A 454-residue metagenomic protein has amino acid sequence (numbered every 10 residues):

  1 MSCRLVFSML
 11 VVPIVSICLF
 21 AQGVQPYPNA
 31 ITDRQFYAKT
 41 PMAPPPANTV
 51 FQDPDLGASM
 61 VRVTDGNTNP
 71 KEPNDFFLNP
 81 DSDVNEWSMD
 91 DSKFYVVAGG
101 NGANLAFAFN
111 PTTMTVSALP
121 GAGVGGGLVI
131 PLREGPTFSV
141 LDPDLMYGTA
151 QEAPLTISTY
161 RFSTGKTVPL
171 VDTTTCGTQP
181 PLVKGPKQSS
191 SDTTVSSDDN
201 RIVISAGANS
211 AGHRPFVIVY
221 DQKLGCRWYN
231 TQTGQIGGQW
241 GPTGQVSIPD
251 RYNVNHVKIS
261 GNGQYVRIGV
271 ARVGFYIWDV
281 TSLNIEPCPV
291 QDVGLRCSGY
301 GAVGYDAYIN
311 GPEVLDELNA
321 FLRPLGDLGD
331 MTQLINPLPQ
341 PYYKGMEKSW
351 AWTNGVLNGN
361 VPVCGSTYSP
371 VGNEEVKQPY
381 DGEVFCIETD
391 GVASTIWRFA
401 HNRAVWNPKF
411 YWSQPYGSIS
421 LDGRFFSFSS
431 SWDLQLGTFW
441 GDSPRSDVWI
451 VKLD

Functional and structural regions predicted by a protein language model:
P26-R62, G66: Blade/loop signatures of beta-propeller domains
P73-V84, D90-T149: Blade-loop segments of beta-propeller domains
F77-D90, G127-P143, G185-D198, P249-N262 (+3 more regions): Structural signature of eukaryotic scaffold interfaces centered on beta-propeller domains
F94-Y95, L145-M146, I202, V266 (+3 more regions): Hydrophobic beta-strand positions that form the internal "hydrophobic ladder" of WD40/Gbeta-like beta-propeller blades
G102-A108, A153-R161, S210-V219, A271-D279 (+3 more regions): Structural motif
G121-S210, N230-T243: Asp-box/WD-like beta-propeller blade repeats and closely related beta-sheet repeat scaffolds
L315-R323, T332-A404: Loop/turn-rich, solvent-exposed surfaces of beta-rich toroidal or solenoidal domains
Y411-D454: Blade-level signature of beta-propeller repeat domains, shared across WD40, Kelch, NHL, RCC1 and BNR/Asp-box propellers
